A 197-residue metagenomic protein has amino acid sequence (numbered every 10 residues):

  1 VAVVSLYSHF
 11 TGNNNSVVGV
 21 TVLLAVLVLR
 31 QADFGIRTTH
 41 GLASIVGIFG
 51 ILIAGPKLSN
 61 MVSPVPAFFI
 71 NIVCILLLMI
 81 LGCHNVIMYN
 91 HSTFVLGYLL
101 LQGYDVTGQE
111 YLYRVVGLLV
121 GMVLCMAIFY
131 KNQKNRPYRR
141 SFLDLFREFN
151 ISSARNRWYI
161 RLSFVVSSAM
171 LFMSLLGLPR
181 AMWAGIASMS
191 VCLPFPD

Functional and structural regions predicted by a protein language model:
V1-D197: Alpha-helical transmembrane segments and their membrane-interface boundaries that form or gate the permeation pathway
